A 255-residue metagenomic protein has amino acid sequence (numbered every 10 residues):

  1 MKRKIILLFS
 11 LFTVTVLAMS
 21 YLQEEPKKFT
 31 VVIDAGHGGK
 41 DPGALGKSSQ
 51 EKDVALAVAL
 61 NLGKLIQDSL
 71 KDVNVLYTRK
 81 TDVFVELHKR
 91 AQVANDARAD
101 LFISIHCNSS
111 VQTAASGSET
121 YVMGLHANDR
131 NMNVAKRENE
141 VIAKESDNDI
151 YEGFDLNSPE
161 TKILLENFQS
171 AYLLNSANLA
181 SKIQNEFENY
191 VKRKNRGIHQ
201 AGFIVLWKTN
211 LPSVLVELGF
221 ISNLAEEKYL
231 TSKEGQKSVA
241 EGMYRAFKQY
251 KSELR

Functional and structural regions predicted by a protein language model:
K2-K4, A18-Y21, D68, L254: Short linear recognition/processing motifs and adjacent strand/loop elements at protein termini and domain edges
K4-V14: Sec-dependent N-terminal signal peptides
V14-L17, Y250: Hydrophobic alpha-helical segments of integral membrane proteins
M19-F154, Q169-N185, N189: Catalytic-core regions of hydrolytic enzymes
C107-N108, T161-R255: Active-site-adjacent mobile loop/cap segments within catalytic or ligand-binding domains
E152-P159, L215: Flexible hinge/switch segments at interdomain interfaces of large molecular machines
